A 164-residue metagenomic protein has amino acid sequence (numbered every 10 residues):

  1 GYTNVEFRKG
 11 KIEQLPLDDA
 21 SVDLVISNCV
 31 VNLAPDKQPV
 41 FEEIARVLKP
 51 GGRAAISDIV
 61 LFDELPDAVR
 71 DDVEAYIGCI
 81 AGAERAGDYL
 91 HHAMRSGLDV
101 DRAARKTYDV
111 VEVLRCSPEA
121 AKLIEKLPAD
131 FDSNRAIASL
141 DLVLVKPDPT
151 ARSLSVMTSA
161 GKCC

Functional and structural regions predicted by a protein language model:
Y2-Q14: Conserved SAM-binding strand-loop segment of SAM-dependent methyltransferases
E13-L24: A short acidic, Gly/Pro-enriched loop at the edge of an enzyme's catalytic core that lines a small-molecule cofactor
D23-D36: A short SAM/SAH-binding and catalytic strip from SAM-dependent methyltransferases
Q38-R53: A short glycine-rich, Lys/Arg-flanked "PGG" loop and its adjoining helix->strand segment in the class I
I56-D58: Acidic carboxylate diad motif detector
V60-I80: Short, glycine-/aromatic-enriched active-site segment of Class I SAM-dependent methyltransferases
A81-A103: Short alpha-helix
S96-C164: C-terminal lobe and adjacent flexible extensions of AdoMet/dcAdoMet transferase-like proteins
